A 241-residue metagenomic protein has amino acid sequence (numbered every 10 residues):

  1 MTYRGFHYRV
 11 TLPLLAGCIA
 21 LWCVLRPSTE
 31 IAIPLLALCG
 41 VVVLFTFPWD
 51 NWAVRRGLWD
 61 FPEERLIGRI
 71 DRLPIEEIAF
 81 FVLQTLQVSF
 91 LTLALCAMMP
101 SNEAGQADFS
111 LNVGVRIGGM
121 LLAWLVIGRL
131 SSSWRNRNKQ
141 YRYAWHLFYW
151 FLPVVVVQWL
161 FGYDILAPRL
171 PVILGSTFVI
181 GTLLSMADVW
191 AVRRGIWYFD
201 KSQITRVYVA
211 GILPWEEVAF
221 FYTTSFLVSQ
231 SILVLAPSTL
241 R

Functional and structural regions predicted by a protein language model:
M1-R241: Aromatic-rich, lipid-facing transmembrane alpha helices and their immediate juxtamembrane interface loops in integral
